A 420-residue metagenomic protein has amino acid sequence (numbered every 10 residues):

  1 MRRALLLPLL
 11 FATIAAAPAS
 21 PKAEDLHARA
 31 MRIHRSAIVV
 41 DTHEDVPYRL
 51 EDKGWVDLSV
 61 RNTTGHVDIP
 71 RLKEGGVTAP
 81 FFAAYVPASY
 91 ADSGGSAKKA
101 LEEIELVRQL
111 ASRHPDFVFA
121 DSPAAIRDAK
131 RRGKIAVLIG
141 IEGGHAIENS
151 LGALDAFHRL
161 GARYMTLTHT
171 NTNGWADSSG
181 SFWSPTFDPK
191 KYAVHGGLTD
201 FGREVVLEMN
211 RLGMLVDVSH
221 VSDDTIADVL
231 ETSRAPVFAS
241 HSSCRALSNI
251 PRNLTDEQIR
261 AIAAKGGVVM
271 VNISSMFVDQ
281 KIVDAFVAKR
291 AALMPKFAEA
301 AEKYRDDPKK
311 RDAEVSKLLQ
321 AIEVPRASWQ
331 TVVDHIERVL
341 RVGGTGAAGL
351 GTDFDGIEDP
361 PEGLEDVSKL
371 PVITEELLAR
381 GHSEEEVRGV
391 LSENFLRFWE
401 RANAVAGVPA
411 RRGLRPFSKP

Functional and structural regions predicted by a protein language model:
A4-A15: Bacterial N-terminal signal peptides
A17-H195, R245, N249-P420: N-terminal hydrophobic targeting/anchoring segments and the immediately downstream early-domain regions of hydrolases
V194-E231, P236-S242: Loop-centered beta-sheet repeat module
